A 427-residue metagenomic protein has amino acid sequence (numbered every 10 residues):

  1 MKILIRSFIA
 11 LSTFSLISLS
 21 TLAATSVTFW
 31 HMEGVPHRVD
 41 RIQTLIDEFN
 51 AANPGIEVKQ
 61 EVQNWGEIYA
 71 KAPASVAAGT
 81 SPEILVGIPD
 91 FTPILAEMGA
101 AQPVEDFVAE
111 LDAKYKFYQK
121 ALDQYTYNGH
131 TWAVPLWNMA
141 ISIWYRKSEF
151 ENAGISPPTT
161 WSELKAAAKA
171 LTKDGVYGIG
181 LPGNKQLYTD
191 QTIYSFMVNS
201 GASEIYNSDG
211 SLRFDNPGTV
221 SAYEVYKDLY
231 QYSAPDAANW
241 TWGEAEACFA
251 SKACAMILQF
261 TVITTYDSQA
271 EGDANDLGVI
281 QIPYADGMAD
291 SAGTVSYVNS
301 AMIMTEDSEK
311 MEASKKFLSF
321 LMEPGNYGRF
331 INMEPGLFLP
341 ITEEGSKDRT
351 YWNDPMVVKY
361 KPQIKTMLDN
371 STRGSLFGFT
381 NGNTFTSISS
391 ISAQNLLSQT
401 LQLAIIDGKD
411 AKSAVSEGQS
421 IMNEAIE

Functional and structural regions predicted by a protein language model:
S26, E151, P355-K359, D369-E427: Conserved C-terminal helix/tail region of periplasmic/extracytoplasmic solute-binding proteins
T44, E48-F117, Q124-T126, S148-T159 (+3 more regions): Extracytoplasmic "Venus flytrap"/periplasmic binding protein-like
E83, L111-E149, G178, M288-T294 (+1 more regions): A structural signal for short loop-to-beta-strand junctions that line the ligand-binding cleft of periplasmic/secreted
P89-S142, S156, K165, L171 (+3 more regions): Hinge/lid segment of periplasmic solute-binding proteins
Q102-F117, G183-Q186, S200-S221, Q269-G272 (+3 more regions): Short, solvent-exposed loop/beta-turn-alpha elements that line the ligand-binding surface or hinge of extracytoplasmic
N128-L136, I141, E163-L212, E224 (+1 more regions): Extracytoplasmic/periplasmic solute-binding protein
A168-L171, D209-A238, I282: Glycine-centered hinge/linker elements that transmit conformational signals in sensory and ligand-binding systems
V262-A274, D286-Y297, A301-N395: C-terminal lobe and pocket-closing loops of periplasmic/extracytoplasmic Venus-flytrap solute-binding proteins
